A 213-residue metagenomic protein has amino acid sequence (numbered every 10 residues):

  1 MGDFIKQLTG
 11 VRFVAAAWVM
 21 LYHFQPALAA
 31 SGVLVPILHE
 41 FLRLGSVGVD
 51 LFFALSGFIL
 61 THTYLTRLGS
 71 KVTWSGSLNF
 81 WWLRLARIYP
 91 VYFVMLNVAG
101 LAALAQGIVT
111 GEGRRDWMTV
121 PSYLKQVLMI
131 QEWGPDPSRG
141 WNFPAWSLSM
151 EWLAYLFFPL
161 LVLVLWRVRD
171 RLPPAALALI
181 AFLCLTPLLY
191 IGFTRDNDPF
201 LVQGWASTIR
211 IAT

Functional and structural regions predicted by a protein language model:
G2, L65-V72, V164-L172: Membrane-interface junctions at the ends of membrane-embedded or membrane-associated helices
I5-L21, V109-D116, L172-F182: Alpha-helical transmembrane segments of integral membrane proteins, especially early/N-terminal helices
K6-R67, Y89-Y92, P121-G134, T213: Functionally critical transmembrane alpha-helices in membrane proteins and complexes, commonly lining
T9, L28-S31, A102-R114, I191-N197: Helix-to-loop transition at the C-terminal end of transmembrane segments
A17-Q25, L101, I180-G192: Aromatic-anchored segments of alpha-helical transmembrane domains
W18-H23, S56-H62, N97-L101, A154-R167: Membrane-interfacial alpha-helical segments at the cytosolic side of multi-pass membrane proteins
G45, M118-T213: Aromatic-enriched alpha-helical transmembrane segments of multi-pass intramembrane proteins
S46-V49, L65-L104, I108, D116-K125 (+2 more regions): Transmembrane alpha-helical segments and their boundary/interface "anchor" motifs in multi-pass integral membrane
